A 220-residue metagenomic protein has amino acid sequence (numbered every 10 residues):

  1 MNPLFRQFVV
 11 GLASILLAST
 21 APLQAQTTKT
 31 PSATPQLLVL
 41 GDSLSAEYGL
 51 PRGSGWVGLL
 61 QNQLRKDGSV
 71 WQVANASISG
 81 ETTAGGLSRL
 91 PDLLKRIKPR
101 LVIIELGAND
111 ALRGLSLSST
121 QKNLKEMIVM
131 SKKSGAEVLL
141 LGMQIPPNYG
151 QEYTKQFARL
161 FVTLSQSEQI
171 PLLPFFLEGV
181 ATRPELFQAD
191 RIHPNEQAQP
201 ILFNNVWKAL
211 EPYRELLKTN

Functional and structural regions predicted by a protein language model:
M1-G11: Bacterial N-terminal signal peptides that target proteins for export
V9-S19: Bacterial N-terminal signal peptides
L16-L17, R52, N205: Alpha-helical transmembrane segments and their juxtamembrane interfaces
T20-Q24: Domain-scale selection of a single, long terminal region that carries the protein's primary operational module
A25-S79, R89-K98: Serine-esterase "nucleophile elbow" of acetyl-processing enzymes
N62, S69, G85-N220: Alpha-helical cap/lid subdomain in secreted, periplasmic, or secretory-pathway luminal O-acyl-processing enzymes
G80-A84: Acidic-and-aromatic substrate-binding clefts and catalytic sites of carbohydrate-active enzymes
